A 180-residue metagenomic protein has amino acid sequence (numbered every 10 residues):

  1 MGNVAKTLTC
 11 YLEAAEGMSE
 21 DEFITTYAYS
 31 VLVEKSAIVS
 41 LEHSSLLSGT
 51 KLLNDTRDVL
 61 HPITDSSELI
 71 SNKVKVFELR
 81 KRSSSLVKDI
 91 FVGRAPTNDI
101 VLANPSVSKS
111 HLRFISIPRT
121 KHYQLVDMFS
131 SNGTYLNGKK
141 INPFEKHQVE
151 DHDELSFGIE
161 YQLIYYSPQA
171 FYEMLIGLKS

Functional and structural regions predicted by a protein language model:
M1-A103, P168-S180: Intrinsically disordered, low-complexity acidic Ser/Thr-rich regulatory segments
S30-V31, T120-M128: Short, well-ordered strand-loop elements centered on a beta-strand within folded domains, enriched for acidic residues
F91, V101, H122-Q124, S156: General beta-strand recognition
V92, H111-I115, Q124-V126, S130-Y135 (+1 more regions): Short hydrophobic/aromatic patches on the structural cores and recognition surfaces of FHA
P96-N98, H111, K140, E145: Short, well-ordered turn and helix-capping elements at secondary-structure junctions
N104-K109: Short coil-to-beta-strand transition motifs
H122, Y135-S180: C-terminal boundary/linker segments immediately following FHA domains
